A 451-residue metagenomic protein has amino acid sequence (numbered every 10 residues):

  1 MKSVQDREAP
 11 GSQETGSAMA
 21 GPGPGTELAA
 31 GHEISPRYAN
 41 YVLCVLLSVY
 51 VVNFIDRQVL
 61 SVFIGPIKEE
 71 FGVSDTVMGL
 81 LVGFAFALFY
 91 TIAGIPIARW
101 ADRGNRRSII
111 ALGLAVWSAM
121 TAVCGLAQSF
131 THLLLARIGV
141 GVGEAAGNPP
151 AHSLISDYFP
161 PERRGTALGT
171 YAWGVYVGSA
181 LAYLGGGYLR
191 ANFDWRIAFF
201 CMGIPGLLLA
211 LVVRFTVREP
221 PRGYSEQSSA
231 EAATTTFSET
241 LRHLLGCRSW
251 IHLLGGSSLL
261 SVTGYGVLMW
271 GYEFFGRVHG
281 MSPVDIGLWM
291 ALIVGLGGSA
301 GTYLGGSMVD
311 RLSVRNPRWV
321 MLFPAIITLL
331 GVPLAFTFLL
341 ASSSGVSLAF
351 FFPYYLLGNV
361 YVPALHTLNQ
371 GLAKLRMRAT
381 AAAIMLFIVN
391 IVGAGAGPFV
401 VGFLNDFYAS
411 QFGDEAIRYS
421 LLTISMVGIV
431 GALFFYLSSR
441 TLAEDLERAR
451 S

Functional and structural regions predicted by a protein language model:
E27-P36, P220-L254, V278: Juxtamembrane intracellular "pre-TM" segments in multi-pass secondary transporters
L60-S61, C247-Y303, G358-V362, H366 (+1 more regions): Extracytoplasmic gate region of multi-pass secondary transporters
S61-I92: Extracellular/periplasmic helix-loop-helix junction of adjacent transmembrane segments in MFS-like secondary
G72, N105, L126-H132, P160 (+1 more regions): Helix-breaking motifs and short loop linkers at transmembrane-helix boundaries and internal kinks in secondary membrane
I92-F130: Conserved MFS/SLC helix-loop-helix module at the cytosolic interface between two early adjacent transmembrane helices
A115-Q128, T328-S342: C-terminal ends and interior cores of transmembrane alpha-helices in multi-pass membrane transporters/permeases
A136-Y176: Cytoplasmic helix-loop-helix junction between adjacent transmembrane helices in 12-TM secondary transporters
Y171-F215, E219: Helix-loop-helix hairpin linking two adjacent transmembrane segments in secondary transporters
